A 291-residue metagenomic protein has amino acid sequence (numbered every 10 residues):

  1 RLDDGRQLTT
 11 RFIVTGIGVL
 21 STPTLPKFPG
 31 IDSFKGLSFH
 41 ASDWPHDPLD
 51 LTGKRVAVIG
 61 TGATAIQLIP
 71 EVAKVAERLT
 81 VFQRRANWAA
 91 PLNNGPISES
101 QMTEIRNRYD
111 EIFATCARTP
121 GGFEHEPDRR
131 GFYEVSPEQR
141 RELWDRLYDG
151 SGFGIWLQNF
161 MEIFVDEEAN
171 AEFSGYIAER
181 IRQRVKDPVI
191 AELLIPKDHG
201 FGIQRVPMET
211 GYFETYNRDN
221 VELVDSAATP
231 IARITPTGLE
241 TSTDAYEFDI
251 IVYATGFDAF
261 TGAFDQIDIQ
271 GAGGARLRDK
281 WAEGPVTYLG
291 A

Functional and structural regions predicted by a protein language model:
R1-I31, D47-L51, T61, I66 (+1 more regions): N-terminal FAD-binding dinucleotide-binding subdomain shared by FAD-dependent oxidases/monooxygenases
S38-L49: Aromatic/His-enriched, Gly/Pro-containing loop or helix-boundary segments that lie immediately adjacent to catalytic
